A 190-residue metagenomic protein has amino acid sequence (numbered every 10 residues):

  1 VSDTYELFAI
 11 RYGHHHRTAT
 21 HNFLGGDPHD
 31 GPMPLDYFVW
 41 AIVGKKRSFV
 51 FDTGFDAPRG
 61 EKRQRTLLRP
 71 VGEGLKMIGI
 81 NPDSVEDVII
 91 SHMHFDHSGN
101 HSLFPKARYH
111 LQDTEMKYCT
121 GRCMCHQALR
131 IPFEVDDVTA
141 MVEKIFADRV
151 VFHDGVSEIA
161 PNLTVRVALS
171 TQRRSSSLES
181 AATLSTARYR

Functional and structural regions predicted by a protein language model:
V1-T4: Basic/polar N-terminal segments that are highly enriched at the extreme N-terminus, encompassing both cleavable
E6-A9, V39-V43, F49, F152-T183: Core dinuclear metal-dependent hydrolase active-site scaffold
Y12-M77, S177-R190: Conserved beta-strand hairpin/beta-sheet module of binuclear metal-dependent hydrolase folds, prominently
H16-T18, A57-P58, M93-G99, K117 (+1 more regions): Active-site environment of divalent metal-dependent phosphoester hydrolases
V50-T53, E86-H92, H110-Q112, V167-S170 (+1 more regions): Active-site neighborhood of phospho(di)ester-bond hydrolases with catalytic His/Asp-centered motifs
R65-L111: Active-site metal-binding motif and surrounding structural segment of the metallo-beta-lactamase
R69, G74-I80, S84, T114-V167: Metallo-beta-lactamase
N100, T120-C123, S176-L178: A short secondary-structure junction signal
